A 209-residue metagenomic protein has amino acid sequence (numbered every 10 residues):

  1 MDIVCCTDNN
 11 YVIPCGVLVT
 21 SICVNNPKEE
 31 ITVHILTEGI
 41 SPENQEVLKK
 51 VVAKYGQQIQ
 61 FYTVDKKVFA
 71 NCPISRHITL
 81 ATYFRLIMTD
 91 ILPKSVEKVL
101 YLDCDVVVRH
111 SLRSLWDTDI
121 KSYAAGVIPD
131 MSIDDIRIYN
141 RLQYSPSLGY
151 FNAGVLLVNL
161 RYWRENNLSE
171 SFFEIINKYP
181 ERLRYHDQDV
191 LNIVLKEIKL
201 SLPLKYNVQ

Functional and structural regions predicted by a protein language model:
M1-Q209: Glycosyltransferase catalytic domains, chiefly GT-A lineage
